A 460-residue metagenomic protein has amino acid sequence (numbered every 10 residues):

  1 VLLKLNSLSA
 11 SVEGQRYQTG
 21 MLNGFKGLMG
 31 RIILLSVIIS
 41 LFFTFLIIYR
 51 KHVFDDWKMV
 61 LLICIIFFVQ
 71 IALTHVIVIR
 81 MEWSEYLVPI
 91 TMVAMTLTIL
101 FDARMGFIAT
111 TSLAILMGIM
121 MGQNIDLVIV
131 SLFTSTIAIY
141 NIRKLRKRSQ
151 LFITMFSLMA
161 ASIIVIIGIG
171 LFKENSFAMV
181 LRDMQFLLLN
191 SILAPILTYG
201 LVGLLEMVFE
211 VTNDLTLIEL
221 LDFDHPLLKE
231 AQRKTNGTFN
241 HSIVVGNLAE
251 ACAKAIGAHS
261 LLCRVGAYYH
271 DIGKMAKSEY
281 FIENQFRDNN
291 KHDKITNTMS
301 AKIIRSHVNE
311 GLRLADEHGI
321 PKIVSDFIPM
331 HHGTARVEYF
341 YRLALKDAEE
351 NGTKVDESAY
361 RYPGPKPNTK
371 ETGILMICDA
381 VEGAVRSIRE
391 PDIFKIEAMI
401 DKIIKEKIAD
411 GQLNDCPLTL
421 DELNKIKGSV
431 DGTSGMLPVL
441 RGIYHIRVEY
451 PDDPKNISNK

Functional and structural regions predicted by a protein language model:
V1-A72, Y86, I90: Non-cytosolic juxtamembrane linkers/loops that tether extracellular or periplasmic domains to nearby transmembrane
L2-K4, I108-S112, R386-S387: Short hydrophobic alpha-helical segments that form membrane-spanning helices or hydrophobic packing faces of helical
S36-V37, I192, I196, T372: Residue-level signal for the membrane-embedded core of alpha-helical transmembrane segments, especially mid-helix
I47-F239: Generic detector of multi-pass transmembrane helix bundles and their immediately adjacent loops in polytopic membrane
S84-E85, F107-I108, I125-I129, R148 (+6 more regions): Short, surface-exposed helix-loop/turn micro-motifs enriched in polar/charged residues
M105, M117-M121, I137, N141-R146 (+18 more regions): Hydrophobic alpha-helix feature that most strongly marks membrane-spanning transmembrane helices and their immediate
F177-Q185, A194-F209, N213-L262, D293-T298 (+4 more regions): Long, compositionally biased intrinsically disordered regions
L228-P391, E406, D410: Divalent metal-dependent catalytic cores for phosphoryl transfer on phosphate-bearing substrates
